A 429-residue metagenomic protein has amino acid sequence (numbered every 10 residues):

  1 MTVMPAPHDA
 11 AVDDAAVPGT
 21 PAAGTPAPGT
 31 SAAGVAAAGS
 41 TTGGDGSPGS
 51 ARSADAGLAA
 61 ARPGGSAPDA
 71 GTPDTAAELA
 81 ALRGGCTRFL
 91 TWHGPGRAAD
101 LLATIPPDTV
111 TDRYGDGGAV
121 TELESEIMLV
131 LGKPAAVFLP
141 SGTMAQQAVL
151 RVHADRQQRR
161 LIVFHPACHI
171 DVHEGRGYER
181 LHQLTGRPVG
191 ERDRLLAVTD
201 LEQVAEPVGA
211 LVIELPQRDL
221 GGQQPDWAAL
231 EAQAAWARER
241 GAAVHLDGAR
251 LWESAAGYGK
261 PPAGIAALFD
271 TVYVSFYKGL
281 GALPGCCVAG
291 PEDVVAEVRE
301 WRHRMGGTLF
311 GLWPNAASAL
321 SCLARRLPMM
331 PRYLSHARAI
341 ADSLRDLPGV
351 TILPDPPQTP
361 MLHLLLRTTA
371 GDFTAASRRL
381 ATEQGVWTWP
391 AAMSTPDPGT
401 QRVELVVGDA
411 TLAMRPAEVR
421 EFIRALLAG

Functional and structural regions predicted by a protein language model:
M1-T20, S50-V110, Y114, S377 (+4 more regions): N-terminal glycine-rich, Lys/His-bearing helix-loop that initiates the first secondary-structure elements of many
D9, T75, R88-S141, D155 (+2 more regions): Conserved N-terminal alpha-helix of the aminotransferase class I/II PLP-enzyme fold
A135-D155, V189-G190, L215: Conserved core of the PLP fold type I
A154-A210: PLP-dependent aminotransferase-like
R194-G248, E253: Active-site phosphate-binding strand-loop segment of PLP-dependent enzymes
D219, Q224, A267-P360, L365-L366: Active-site C-terminal subdomain of aminotransferase-like
G349-G429: Conserved C-terminal alpha-helix-loop-beta "cap" of PLP-dependent enzymes that closes/shapes the active-site mouth
